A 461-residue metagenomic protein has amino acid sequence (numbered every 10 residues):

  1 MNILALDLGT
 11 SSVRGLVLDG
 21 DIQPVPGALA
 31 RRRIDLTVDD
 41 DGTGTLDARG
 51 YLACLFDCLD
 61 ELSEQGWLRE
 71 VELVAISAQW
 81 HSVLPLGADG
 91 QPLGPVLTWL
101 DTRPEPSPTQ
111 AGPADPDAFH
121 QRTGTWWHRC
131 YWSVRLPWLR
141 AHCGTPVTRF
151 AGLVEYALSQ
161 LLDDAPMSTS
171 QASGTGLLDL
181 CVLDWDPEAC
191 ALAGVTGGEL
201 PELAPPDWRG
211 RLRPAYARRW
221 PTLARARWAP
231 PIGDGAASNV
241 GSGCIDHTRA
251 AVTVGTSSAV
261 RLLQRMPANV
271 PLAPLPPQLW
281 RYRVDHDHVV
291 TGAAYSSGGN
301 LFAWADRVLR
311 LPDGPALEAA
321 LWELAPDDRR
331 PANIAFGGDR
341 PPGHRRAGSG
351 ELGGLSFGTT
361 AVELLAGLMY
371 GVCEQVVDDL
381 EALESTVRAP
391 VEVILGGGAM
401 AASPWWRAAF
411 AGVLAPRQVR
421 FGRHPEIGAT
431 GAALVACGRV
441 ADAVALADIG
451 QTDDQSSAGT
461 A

Functional and structural regions predicted by a protein language model:
M1-P95, Q121, A141, P201 (+5 more regions): N-terminal glycine/serine-rich phosphate-binding loop of ATP-dependent small-molecule kinases, especially carbohydrate
L4-A5, A111-G124, C130-P166, L177-P187 (+3 more regions): Active-site core segments that coordinate phosphate-bearing ligands/cofactors across diverse enzyme families
R32-T37, L97-E105, A172-S173, T256-S258 (+1 more regions): Short, acidic/turn-prone active-site loops that include or flank metal/cofactor- and phosphate-binding residues
D47, D101, D234: Short, conserved phosphate/pyrophosphate- and ester-handling motifs at nucleotide-, phospho-/glycolipid
S63-W99, W126-C130, L158-D179, E202-P205 (+1 more regions): Short beta-strand-loop/turn "lid" adjacent to the catalytic site in phosphate-handling enzymes
E64-W67, T196, T386: Extracytoplasmic/secreted proteins and extracellular or luminal domains
A193-P206: A conserved helix-loop-beta module that forms one wall/lid of the active-site cleft in ATP-utilizing catalytic domains
